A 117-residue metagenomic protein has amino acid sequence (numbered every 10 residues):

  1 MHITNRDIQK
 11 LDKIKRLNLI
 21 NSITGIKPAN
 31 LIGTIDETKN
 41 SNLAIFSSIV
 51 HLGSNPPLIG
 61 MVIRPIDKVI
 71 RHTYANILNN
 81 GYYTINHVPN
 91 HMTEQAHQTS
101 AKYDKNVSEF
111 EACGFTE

Functional and structural regions predicted by a protein language model:
M1-N42, V50-E117: Active-site-proximal mixed secondary-structure blocks
